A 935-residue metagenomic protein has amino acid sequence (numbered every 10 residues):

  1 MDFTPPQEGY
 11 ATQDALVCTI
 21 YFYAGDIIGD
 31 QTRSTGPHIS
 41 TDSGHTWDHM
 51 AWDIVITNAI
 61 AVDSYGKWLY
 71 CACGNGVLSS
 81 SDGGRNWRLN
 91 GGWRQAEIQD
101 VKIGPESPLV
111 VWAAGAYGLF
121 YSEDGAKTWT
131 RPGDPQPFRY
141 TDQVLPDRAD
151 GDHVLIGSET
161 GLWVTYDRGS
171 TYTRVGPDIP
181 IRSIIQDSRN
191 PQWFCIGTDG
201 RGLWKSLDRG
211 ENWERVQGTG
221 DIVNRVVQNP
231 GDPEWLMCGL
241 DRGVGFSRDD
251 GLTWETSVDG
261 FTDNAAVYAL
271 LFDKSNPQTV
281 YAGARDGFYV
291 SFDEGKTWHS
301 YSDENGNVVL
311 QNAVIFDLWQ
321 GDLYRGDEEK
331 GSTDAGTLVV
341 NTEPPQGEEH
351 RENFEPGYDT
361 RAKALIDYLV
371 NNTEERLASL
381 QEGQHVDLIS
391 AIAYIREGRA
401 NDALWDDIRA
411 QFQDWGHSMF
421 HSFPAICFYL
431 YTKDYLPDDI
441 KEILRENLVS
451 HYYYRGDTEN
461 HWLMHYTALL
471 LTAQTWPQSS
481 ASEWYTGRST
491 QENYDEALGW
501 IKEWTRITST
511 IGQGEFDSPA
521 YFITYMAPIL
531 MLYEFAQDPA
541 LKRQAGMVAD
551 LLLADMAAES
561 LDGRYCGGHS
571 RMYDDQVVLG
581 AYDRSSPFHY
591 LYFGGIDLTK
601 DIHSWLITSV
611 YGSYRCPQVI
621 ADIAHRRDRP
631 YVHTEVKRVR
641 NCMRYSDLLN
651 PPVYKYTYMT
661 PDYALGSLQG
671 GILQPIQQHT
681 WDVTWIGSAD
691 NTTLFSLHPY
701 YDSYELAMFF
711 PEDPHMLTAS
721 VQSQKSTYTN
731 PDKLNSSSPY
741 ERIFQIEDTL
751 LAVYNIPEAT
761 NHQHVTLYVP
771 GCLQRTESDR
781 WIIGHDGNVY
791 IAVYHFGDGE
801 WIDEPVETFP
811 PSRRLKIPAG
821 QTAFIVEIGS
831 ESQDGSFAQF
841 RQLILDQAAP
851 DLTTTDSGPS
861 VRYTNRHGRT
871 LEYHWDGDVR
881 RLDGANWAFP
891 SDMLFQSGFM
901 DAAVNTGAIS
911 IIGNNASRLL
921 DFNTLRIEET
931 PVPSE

Functional and structural regions predicted by a protein language model:
F3, R33, D42-V55, R85-R94 (+6 more regions): Trp- and S/T/G-rich repeat-edge/linker motifs of beta-rich repeat architectures
Q13-D14, I20, K67, P108-L109 (+5 more regions): Short coil/turn segments that connect the beta-strands within blades of beta-propeller domains
T35-I39, G76-S79, G118-Y121, G161-V164 (+5 more regions): A short loop-to-beta-strand structural motif that recurs across blades of beta-propeller domains
S40-T41, D63, S80-S81, S122-E123 (+9 more regions): Conserved Ser/Thr-centered positions that define the repeating blades of beta-propeller domains
A51-A61, G91-G104, G133-D147, G176-D187 (+3 more regions): Short coil-to-beta transitions that initiate beta-strands within beta-rich domains
P344-M464, P477, T490-I501, G594-E935: Ser/Thr/Asn(+Pro)-rich, low-complexity disordered segments
R543-W605: Extended amphipathic alpha-helical segments with heptad-repeat/coiled-coil character used for oligomerization, fusion
